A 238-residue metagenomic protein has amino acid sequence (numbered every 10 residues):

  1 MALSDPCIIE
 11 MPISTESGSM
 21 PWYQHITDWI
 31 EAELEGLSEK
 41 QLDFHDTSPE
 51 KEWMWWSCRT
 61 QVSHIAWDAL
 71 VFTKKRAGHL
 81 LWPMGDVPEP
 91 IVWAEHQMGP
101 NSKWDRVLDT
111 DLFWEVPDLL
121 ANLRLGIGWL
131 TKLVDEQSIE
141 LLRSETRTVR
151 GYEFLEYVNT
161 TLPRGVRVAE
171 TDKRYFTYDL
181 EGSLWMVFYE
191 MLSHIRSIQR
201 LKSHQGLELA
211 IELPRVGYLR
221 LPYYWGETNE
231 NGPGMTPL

Functional and structural regions predicted by a protein language model:
M1-P21, L70-E140, H204-L238: Short, helix-capping/interhelical loops that line the mouth of catalytic, cofactor-, or ligand-binding pockets
I8-L42, T60-G78, W185, Y189-L192: Alpha-helical bundle segments that constitute or directly flank the non-heme di-iron/ferroxidase center
P12, W55-C58, K103-P117, R167-E181: Acidic/His metal-coordination segments adjacent to aromatic residues that form catalytic metal sites in metalloenzymes
D28-R59, A77-P88, L133-D179: Helix-loop segments that flank and shape redox-cofactor active sites
S57, L119-N122, E190: An acidic site on a long C-lobe helix of protein kinase domains
R167-D172, M186, E230-L238: Acidic, Ser/Thr-rich low-complexity intrinsically disordered segments
L184-Q205: A hydrophobic membrane-anchoring alpha-helix module
